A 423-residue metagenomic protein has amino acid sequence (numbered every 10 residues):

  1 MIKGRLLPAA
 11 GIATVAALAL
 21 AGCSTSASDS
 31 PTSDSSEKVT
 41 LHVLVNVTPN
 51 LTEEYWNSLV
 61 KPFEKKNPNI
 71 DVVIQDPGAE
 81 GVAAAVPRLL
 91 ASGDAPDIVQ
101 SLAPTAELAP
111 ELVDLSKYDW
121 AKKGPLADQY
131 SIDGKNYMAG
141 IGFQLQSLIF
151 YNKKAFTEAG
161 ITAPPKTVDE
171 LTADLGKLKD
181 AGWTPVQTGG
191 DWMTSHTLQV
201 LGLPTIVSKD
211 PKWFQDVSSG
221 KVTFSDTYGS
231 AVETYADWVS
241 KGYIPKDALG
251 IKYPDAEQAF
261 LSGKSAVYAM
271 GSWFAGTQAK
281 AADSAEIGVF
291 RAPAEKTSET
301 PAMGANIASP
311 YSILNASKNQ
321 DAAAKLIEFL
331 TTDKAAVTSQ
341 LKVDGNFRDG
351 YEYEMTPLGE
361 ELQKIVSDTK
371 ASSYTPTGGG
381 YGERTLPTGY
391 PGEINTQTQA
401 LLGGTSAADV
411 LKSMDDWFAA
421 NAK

Functional and structural regions predicted by a protein language model:
I2-P104, D283, K296-S298, T338 (+2 more regions): Conserved N-terminal structural module of periplasmic/extracytoplasmic solute-binding proteins
K66-D76, A159-A163, A236-G250, A281-E286: A local structural motif
D76-A85, V168-T172, D247-L261: Short helix-initiation/N-cap motifs at beta->coil->alpha
S101-S147, V289: Hinge/lid segment of periplasmic solute-binding proteins
S131-P164, G190-Q215, A305-S312, G389-T398: Periplasmic solute-binding protein
G140-I141, V217, N346-R348, K364-A419: C-terminal capping/gating helix-and-loop segments adjacent to ligand/active sites or protein-protein/ligand interfaces
A159, K241, K280-V343: Extracytoplasmic/periplasmic substrate-recognition and gating elements
V217-A248: Glycine-centered hinge/linker elements that transmit conformational signals in sensory and ligand-binding systems
